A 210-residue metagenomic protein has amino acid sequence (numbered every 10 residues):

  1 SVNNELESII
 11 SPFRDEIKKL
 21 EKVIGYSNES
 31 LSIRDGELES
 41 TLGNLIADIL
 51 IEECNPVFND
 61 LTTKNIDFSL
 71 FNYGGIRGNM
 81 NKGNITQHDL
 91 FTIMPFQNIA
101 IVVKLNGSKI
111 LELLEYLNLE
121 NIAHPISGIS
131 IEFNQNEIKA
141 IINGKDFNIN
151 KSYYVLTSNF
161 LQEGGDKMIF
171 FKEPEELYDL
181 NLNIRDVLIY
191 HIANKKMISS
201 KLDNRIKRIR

Functional and structural regions predicted by a protein language model:
S1-N81: Hard-cation-handling environments
L45-A47, I51-R210: Feature captures C-terminal
